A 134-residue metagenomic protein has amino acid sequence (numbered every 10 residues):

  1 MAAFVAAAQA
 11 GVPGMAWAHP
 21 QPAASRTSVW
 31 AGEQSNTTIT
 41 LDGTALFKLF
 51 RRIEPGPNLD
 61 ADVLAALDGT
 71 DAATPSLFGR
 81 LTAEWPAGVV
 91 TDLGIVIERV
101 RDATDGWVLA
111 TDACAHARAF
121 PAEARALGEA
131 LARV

Functional and structural regions predicted by a protein language model:
M1-V134: Conserved ATP-binding subdomain of kinase catalytic cores across diverse folds
